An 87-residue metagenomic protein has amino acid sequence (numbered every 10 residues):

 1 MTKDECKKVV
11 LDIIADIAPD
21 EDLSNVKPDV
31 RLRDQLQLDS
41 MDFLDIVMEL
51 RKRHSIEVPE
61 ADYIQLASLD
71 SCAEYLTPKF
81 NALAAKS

Functional and structural regions predicted by a protein language model:
T2-L38, I46-M48, K52-R53, E57-S87: Phosphopantetheine-dependent thiolation modules in NRPS/PKS and related acyl-activating systems
D42: Two-component histidine kinase catalytic core, primarily the HATPase_c
